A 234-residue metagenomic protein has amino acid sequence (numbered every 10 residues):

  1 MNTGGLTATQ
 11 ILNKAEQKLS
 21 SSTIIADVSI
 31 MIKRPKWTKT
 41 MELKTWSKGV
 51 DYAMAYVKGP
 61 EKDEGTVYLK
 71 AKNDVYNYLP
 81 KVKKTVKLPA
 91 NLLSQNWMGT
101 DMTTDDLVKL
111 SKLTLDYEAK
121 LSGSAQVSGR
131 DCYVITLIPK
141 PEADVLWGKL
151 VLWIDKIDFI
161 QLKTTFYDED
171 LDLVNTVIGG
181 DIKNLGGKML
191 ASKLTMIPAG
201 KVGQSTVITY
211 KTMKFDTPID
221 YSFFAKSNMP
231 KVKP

Functional and structural regions predicted by a protein language model:
N2-T23, S29, T38-K39, V67 (+4 more regions): Flexible, processing/modification-adjacent segments and terminal tails in exported/periplasmic/extracellular proteins
S20, S47-G49, D158: Short loop/turn positions at the edges of beta-strands in beta-sheet-rich folds
I25-M54, K58-K62: N-terminal, post-signal-peptide region of Sec/Tat-exported proteins
A26, A53-V57, V75-L79, T85-K87 (+4 more regions): Short hydrophobic/aromatic-rich beta-strand segments that constitute the beta-sheet cores of beta-sandwich/beta-barrel
L43, S122-G123, I197: Beta-strand-rich interaction surfaces with strong enrichment in secreted/lumenal proteins
K44-T45, T66-K70, L152: Broad, structure-driven detector of short, well-ordered beta-strand segments within folded domains
T45-G49, A71-K72, N91-S94, G180-K183 (+1 more regions): A short, sequence-level motif marking secondary-structure junctions
V108, S128-A225: Gly/Pro-enriched, hydrophobic low-complexity segments that function as extracytoplasmic propeptides/linkers
